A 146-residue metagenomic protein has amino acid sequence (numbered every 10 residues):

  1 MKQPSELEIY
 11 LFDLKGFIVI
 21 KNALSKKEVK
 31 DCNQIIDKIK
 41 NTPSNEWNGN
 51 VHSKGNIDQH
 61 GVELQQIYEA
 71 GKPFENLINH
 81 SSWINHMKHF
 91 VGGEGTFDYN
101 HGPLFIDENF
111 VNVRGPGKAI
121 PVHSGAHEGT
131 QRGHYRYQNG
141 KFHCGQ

Functional and structural regions predicted by a protein language model:
M1-L14, K21-Y137: Non-heme Fe(II)-dependent double-stranded beta-helix
K141-Q146: Glycine- and acidic-residue-rich phosphate-binding/metal-coordinating active-site segment common to enzymes that handle
